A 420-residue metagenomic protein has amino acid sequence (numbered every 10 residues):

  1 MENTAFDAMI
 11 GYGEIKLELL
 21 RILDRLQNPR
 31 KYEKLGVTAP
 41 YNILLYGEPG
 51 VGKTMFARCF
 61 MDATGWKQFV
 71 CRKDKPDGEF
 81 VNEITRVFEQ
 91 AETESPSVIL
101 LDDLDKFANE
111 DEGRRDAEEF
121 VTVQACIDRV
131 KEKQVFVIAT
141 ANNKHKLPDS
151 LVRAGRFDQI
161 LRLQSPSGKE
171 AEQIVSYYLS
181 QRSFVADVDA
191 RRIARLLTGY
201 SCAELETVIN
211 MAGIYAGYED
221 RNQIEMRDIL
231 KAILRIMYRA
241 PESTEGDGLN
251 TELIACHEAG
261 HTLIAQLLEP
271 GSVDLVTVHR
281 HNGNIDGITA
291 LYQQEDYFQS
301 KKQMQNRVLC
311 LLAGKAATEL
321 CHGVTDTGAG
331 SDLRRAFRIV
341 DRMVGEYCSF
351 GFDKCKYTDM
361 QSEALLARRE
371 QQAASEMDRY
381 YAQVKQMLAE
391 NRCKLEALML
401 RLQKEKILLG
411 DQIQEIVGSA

Functional and structural regions predicted by a protein language model:
T4-D7, Y41, G47-P49, F107-G113 (+11 more regions): AAA+ P-loop NTPase nucleotide-binding core of proteostasis motors
T4-I193, D326: Walker A/P-loop NTP-binding motif of AAA+ ATPase domains
L19, L44, M61, F157 (+8 more regions): Residue-level signature of catalytic and energy-coupling elements of molecular machines, predominantly ATP/GTP-dependent
L20-Q27, D105, S176, L234 (+5 more regions): Amphipathic, well-packed alpha-helical segments that form the structural scaffold of globular domains
Q27-L35, K133-Q134, A240-D247, L267-V276 (+1 more regions): Active-site phosphate-binding and catalytic loops of NTP-dependent enzymes
E48, L253-A255, T262-A420: Soluble catalytic regions of large protease machineries
D105, A259-H261: Short active-site segment of divalent metal-dependent hydrolases/proteases that encodes the spacing between
D149, Q164-D228, T244, L311-E319 (+1 more regions): Conserved C-terminal "switch" segment of AAA+ ATPases
